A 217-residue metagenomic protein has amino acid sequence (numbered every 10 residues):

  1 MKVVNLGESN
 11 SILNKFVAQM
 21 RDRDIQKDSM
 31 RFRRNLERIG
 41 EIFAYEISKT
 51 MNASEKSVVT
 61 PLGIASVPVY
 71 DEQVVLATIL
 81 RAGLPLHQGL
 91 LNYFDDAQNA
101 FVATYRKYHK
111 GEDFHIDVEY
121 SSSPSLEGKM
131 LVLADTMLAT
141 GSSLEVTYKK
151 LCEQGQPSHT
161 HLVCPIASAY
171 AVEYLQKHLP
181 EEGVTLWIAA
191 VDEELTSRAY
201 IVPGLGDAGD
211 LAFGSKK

Functional and structural regions predicted by a protein language model:
M1-K217: PRPP-associated nucleotide enzymes
